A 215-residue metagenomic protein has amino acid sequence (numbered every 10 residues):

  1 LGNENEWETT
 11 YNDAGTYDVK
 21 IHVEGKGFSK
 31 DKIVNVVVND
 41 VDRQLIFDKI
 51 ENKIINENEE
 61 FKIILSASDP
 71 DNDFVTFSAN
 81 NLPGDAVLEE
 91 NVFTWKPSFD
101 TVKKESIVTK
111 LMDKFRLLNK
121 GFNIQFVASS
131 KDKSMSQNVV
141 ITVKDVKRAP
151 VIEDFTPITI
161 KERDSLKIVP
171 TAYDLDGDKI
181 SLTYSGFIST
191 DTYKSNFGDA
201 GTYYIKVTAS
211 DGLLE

Functional and structural regions predicted by a protein language model:
L1-N3, D73-L82, G177-I188: Change to "...patches in solvent-exposed regions of secreted, membrane-anchored, or virion-exposed structural
L1-T9, D85-M112, S185-N196, K206: Strand-loop-strand motifs at the edges of beta-sheets in extracellular beta-sandwich domains
G15-G25, E105-S130, G201-D211: A short beta-strand micro-motif common to beta-rich folds, especially ectodomain repeats
G25, A67-D71, S130, A172-D176 (+1 more regions): Extracellular acidic, Ser/Thr/Pro-rich low-complexity tracts
F28-N39, K133-K144, L214-E215: C-terminal edge beta-strand
D42-I46, V75, A86, K147-V151 (+1 more regions): Proline-centered linker/hinge motifs at extracellular inter-domain junctions
D48-N52, L82-P83, E153-P157: Surface-exposed, proline-enriched loop/turn segments that connect beta strands in immunoglobulin-like
E60-A67, S165-A172: A short beta-strand segment in extracellular, disulfide-stabilized domains
